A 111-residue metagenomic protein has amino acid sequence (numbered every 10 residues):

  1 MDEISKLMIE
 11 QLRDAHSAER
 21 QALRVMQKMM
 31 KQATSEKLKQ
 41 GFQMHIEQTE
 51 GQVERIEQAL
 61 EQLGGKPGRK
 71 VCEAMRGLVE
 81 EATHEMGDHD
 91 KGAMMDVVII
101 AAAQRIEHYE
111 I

Functional and structural regions predicted by a protein language model:
M1-I111: Amphipathic alpha-helical hairpins
